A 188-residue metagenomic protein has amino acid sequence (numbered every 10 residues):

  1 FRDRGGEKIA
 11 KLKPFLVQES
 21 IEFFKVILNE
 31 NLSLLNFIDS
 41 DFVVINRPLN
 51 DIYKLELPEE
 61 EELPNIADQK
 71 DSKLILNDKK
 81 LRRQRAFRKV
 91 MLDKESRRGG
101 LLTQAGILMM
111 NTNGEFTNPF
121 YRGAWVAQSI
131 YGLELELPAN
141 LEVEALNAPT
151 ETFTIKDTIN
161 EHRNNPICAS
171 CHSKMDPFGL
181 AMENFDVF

Functional and structural regions predicted by a protein language model:
F1-Q84, A145-I159: Amphipathic alpha-helical substructures
N50, A67-D68, K89-F188: Sequence context surrounding c-type heme c attachment/ligation sites in exported
